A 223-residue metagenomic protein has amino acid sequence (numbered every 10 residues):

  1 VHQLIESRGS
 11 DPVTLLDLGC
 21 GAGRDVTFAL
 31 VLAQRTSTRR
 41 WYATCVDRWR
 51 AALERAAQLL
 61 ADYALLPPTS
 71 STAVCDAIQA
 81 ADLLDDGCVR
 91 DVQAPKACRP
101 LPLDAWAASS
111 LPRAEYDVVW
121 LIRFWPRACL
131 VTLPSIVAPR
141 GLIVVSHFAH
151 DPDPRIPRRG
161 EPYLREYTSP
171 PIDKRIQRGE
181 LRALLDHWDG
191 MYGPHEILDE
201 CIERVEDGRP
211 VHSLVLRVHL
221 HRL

Functional and structural regions predicted by a protein language model:
V1-S10: S-adenosyl-L-methionine
P12-G21: Conserved class I S-adenosyl-L-methionine
A22-S37: Conserved SAM-binding loop of SAM-dependent methyltransferases across substrates and taxa, primarily the Class I
Y42-D47: Conserved SAM-binding motif I beta-strand of class I
W49-A51: Conserved SAM/SAH-binding beta-strand->alpha-helix loop
Q58-S110: S-adenosyl-L-methionine
L130-L142: A short glycine-rich, Lys/Arg-flanked "PGG" loop and its adjoining helix->strand segment in the class I
G141-P152: Conserved beta-strand signature within the Rossmann-like core of class I S-adenosyl-L-methionine
